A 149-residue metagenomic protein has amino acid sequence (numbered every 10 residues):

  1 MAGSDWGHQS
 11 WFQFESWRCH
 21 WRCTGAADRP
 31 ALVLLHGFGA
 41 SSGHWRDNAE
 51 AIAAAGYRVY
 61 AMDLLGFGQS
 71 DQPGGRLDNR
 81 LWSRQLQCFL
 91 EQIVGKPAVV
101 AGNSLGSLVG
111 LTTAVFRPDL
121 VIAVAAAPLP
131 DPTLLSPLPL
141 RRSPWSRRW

Functional and structural regions predicted by a protein language model:
M1-A2, A127-W149: Helical cap/lid subdomains and adjacent loops of hydrolase enzymes that gate the active-site channel and determine
W6, F14-S16, A26-A27, F116-L120: A generic fold-level signal
W6, S10-W17, R22, A54 (+1 more regions): Active-site loop/oxyanion-hole signature of alpha/beta-hydrolase fold enzymes
R22-Q69: Conserved HGGG/HGGXW glycine-rich cap/lid loop of the alpha/beta-hydrolase fold
H44-R46, S70-R76, L135-P137: Conserved catalytic-core motifs of eukaryotic protein kinase domains, centered on the activation segment
R46, Q87, L111-V115: Short, hydrophobic alpha-helix immediately C-terminal to the catalytic nucleophile
A49-I52, R76-D78, F116-D119, A126 (+1 more regions): Glycine-rich, phosphate-binding/catalytic loops in enzymes
I93-S136: Conserved hydrolase catalytic core segment
